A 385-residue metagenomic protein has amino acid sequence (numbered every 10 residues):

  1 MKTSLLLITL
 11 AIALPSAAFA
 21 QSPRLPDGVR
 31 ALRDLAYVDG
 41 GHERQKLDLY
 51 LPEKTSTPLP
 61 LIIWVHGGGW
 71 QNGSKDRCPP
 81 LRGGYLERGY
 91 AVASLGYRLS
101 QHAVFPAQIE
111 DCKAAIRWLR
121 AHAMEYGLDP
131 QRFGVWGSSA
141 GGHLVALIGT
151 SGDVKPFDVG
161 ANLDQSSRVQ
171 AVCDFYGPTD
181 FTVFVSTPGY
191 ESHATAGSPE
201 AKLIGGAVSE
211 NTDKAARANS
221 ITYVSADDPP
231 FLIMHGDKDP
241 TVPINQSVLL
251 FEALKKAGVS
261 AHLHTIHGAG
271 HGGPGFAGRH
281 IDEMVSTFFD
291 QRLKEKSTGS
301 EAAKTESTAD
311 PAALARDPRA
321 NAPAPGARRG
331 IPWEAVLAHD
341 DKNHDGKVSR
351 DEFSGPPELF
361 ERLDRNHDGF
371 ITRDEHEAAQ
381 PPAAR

Functional and structural regions predicted by a protein language model:
M1-L5: Positively charged n-region of N-terminal signal peptides that target proteins for export
L7-S16: Bacterial N-terminal signal peptides
F19-N321: Alpha/beta-hydrolase superfamily serine-hydrolase fold, recognizing
A322, W333-V336, H376: Amphipathic, non-transmembrane alpha-helical stretches in extra-cytosolic proteins
A324-P325, K347: Blade-edge motifs of beta-propeller repeat domains
G330-N343, P356-H367: Primarily EF-hand calcium-binding motifs
N343-F353, N366-H376: Acidic Ca2+-chelating loop motifs
A383-R385: Short, solvent-exposed mixed-charge patches
